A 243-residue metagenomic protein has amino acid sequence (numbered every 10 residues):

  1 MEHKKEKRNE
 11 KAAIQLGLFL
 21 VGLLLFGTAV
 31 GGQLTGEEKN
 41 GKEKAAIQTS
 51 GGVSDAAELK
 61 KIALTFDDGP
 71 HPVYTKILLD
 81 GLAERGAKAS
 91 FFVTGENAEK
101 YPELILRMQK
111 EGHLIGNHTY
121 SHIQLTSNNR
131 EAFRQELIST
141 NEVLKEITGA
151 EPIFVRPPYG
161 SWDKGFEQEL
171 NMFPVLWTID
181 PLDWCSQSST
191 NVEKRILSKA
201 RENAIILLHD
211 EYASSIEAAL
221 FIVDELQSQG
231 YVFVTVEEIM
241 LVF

Functional and structural regions predicted by a protein language model:
M1-A63, D80-A89, E202-F243: Terminal accessory/targeting
N40-N128, A132-F133, S139, V143 (+2 more regions): Active-site beta->alpha N-cap acidic-glycine motif
I123-V232, E237-F243: Catalytic domains of cell-wall/extracellular-matrix polysaccharide-remodeling enzymes, centered on de-N-acetylation
